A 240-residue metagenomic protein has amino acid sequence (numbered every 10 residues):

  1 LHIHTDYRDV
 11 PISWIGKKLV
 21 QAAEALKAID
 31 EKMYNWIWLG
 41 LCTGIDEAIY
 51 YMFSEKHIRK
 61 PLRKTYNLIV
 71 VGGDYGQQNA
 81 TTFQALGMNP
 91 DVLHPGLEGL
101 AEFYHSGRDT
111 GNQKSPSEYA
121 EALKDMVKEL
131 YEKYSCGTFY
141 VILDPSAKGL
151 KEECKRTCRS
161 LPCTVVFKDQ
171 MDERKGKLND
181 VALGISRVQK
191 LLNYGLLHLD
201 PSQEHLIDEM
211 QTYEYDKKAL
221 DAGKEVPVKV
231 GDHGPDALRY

Functional and structural regions predicted by a protein language model:
L1-D9: Signature of the SF2 helicase/ATPase Hel1-core->accessory helical subdomain module
T5, W38, D74, F83 (+3 more regions): A residue-level signal for conserved active-site and pocket-lining positions in enzyme catalytic cores
P11-Y75: ATPase catalytic-site recognition across NTP-hydrolyzing enzymes
Q77-Q78, A147: Short, glycine/acidic-enriched loop or turn micro-motifs at the edges of active sites
A80-G87, R239: Short beta-strand scaffold segments in enzyme catalytic cores
G87-L93: Short acidic-glycine loop/turn motifs at beta-strand connectors
H94-P227: Mg2+-dependent endonuclease catalytic cores in nucleic-acid-processing enzymes, primarily RNase H-like
E225-Y240: Acidic, Mg2+-coordinating catalytic module of metal-dependent nucleases/exonucleases that use a two-metal-ion mechanism
